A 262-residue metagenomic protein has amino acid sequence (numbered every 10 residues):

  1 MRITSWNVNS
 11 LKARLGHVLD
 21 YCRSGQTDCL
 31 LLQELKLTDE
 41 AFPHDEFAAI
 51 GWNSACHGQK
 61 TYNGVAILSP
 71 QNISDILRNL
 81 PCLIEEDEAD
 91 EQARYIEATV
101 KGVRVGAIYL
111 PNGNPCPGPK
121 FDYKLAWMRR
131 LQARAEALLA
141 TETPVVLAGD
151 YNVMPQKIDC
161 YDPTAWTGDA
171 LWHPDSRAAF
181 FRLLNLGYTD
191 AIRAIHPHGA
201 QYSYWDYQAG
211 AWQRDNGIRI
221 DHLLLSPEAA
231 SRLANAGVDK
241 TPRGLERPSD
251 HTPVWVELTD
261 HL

Functional and structural regions predicted by a protein language model:
M1-C56, K60-V65: N-terminal, active-site-proximal structural segment of metallo-dependent hydrolase catalytic domains
M1-S10, G102-P117, A148, H251: Active-site-proximal beta-strand elements of phosphoester/diester hydrolases
W6-N7, C22-E40, V105, R134-K157 (+4 more regions): Active-site beta-strand/loop signature of hydrolases that rely on acidic residues for catalysis
K36, F42-P115: Structured beta-strand-rich core segments of catalytic domains in phosphoester-bond hydrolases
I50-G51, W127-I220: Metal-dependent phosphoesterases centered on the DNase I-like endonuclease/exonuclease/phosphatase
T61-I76, G199, A211-R232, L258: Conserved beta strand-loop-helix elements of the APE1-like EEP
P81-E86, L110-M128, A165-D169: Surface-exposed cleft-lining segments at the edges of enzyme active sites
G237-L262: Surface polyanion/phosphate-binding segment centered on an Asp-His-Pro turn
